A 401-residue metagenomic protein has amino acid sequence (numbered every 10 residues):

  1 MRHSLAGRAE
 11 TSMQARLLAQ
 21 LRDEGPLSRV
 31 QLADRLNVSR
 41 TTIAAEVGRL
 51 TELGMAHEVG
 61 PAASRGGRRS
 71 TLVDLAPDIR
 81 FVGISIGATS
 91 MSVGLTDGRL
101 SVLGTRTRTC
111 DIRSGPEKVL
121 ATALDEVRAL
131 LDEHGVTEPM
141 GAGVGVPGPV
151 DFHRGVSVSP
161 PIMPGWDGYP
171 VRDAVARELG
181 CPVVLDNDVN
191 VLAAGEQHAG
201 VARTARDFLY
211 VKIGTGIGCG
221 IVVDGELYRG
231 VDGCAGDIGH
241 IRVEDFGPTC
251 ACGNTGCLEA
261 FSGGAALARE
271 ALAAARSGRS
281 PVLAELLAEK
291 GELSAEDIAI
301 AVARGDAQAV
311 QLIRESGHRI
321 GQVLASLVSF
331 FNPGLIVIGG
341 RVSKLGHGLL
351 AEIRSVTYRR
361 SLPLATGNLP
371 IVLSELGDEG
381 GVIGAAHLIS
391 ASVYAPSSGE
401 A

Functional and structural regions predicted by a protein language model:
M1-P61, R65-E138, L179, A199 (+3 more regions): ATP-binding/phosphotransfer module of carbohydrate and carboxylate kinases, centering on a glycine-rich
G83-I84, G98, E138-G145, P149-L272 (+1 more regions): Phosphate-binding/catalytic loop of phosphoryl-transfer enzymes
